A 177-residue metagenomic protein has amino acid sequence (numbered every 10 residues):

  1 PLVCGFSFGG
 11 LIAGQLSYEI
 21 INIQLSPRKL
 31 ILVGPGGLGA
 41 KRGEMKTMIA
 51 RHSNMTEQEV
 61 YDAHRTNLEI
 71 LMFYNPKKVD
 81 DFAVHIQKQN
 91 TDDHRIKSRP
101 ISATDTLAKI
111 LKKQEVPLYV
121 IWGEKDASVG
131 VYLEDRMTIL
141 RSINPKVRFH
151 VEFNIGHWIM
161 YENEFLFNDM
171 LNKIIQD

Functional and structural regions predicted by a protein language model:
P1-S7: Alpha/beta-hydrolase fold nucleophile elbow
S7, L11-I12, W158: Short alpha-helical segment within the catalytic ATP-binding CA
L11-E19, P27-E59: Flexible "cap/lid" loop of the alpha/beta hydrolase fold
K41-G43, Q58-E115: Conserved alpha/beta-hydrolase catalytic His-Asp/Glu region
K112-L118, I143-K146: Short, proline-enriched alpha-helix->beta-strand connector loops that line the catalytic pocket of alpha/beta-hydrolase
W122-I155: Conserved loop-alpha-helix segment in the C-terminal half of the alpha/beta-hydrolase fold that carries the catalytic
E152-N168: Catalytic histidine-centered segment of alpha/beta-hydrolase-like enzymes
F167, L171, I175: Hydrophobic "lid"/C-terminal helical patch of Rossmann-like NAD(P)-dependent dehydrogenase/epimerase domains
